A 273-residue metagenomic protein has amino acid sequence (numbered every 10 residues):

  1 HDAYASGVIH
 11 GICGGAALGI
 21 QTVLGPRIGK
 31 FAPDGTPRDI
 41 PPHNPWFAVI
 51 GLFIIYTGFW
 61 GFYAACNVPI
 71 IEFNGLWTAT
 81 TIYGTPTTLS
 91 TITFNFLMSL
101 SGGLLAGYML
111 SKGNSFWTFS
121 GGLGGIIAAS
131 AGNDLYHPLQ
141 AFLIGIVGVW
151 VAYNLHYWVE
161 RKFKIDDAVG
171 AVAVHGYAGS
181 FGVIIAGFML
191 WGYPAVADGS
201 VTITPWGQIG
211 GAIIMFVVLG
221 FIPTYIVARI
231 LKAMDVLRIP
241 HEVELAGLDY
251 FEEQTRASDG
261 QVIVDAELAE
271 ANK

Functional and structural regions predicted by a protein language model:
H1-K273: Hydrophobic alpha-helical transmembrane bundles of multi-pass membrane proteins
